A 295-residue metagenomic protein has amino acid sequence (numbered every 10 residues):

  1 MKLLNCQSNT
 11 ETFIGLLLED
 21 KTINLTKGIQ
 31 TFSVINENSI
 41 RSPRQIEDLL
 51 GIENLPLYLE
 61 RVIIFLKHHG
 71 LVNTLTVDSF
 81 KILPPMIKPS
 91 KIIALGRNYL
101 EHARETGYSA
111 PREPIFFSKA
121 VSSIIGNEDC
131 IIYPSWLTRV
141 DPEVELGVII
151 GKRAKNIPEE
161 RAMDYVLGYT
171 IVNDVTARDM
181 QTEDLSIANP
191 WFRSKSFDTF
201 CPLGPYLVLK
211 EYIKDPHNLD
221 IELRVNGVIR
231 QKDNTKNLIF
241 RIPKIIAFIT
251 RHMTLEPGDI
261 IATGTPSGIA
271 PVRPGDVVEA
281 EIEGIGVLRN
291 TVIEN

Functional and structural regions predicted by a protein language model:
M1-L95, Y99-A110, P114: N-terminal non-catalytic cap/leader segment that marks the start of a structured domain
L4, I82-P84, R104-G107, I131-V140 (+4 more regions): A generic local secondary-structure boundary/capping motif
Q7, R97, K119-V121, E128 (+5 more regions): Short, structured patches in soluble enzyme cores that scaffold and shape functional sites
S8-N9, L75-K81, Y108, R178-N295: Catalytic-pocket segment enriched in acidic/His residues
I87, A94, D141-E143, E256 (+1 more regions): Residue-level recognition of short, solvent-exposed, well-ordered loop/turn junctions that link secondary-structure
A110-N127, P142, E279-E283: Structural signature of FAD isoalloxazine-binding scaffolds in flavoprotein oxidoreductases
I115-P134, A154-K155, T199-Y206, A270: Short catalytic-site patches enriched in acidic/histidine residues that coordinate or position cofactors/metals
